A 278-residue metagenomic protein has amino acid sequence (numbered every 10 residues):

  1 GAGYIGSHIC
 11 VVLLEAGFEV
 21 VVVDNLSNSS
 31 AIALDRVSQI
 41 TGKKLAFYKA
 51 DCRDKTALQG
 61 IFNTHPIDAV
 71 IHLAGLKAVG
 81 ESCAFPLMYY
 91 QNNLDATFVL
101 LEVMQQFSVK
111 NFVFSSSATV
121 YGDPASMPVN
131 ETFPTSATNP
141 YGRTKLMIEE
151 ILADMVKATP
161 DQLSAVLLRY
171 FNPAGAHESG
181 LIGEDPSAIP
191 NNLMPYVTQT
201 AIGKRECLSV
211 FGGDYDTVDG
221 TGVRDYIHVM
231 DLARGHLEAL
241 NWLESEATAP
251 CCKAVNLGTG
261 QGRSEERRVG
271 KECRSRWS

Functional and structural regions predicted by a protein language model:
G1-A176: N-terminal Rossmann-like NAD(P)+-binding domain of SDR-like oxidoreductases, especially those catalyzing
Q39, A84, A125-S126, P134 (+6 more regions): Short capping/connector residues at structural and topological boundaries
I40, A158, P173-H177, Q199-C207 (+1 more regions): Phosphate/oxyanion-binding loops and surfaces in catalytic or ligand/nucleic-acid-binding neighborhoods
Y90, T138-L146, G183-P195, D225-Y226: Short-chain dehydrogenase/reductase
S179-L181: Catalytic core of nucleotidyl cyclases, primarily class III adenylyl/guanylyl cyclases
L193-R274: C-terminal substrate-binding subdomain of Rossmann-fold SDR/epimerase-dehydratase oxidoreductases
